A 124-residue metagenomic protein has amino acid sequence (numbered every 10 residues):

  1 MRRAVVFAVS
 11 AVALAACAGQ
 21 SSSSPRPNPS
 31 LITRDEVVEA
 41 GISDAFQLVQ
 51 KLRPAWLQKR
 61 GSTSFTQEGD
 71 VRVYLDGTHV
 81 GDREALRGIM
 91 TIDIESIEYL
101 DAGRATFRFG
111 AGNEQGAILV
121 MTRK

Functional and structural regions predicted by a protein language model:
M1-F7: Bacterial N-terminal signal peptides that target proteins for export
A11-I32: Bacterial Sec signal peptide processing site at the extreme N-terminus
P27, L52, T66-D70, I92-E95 (+1 more regions): Extracytoplasmic
N28-F46, Y74-T78, R83-E84, T122: Short, polar/charged loop or turn motifs at beta-strand boundaries
E36-S64: Post-signal-peptide N-terminal segment of Sec-exported extracytoplasmic proteins
I42-Q50, R83, T91-I94, A117: Extracytoplasmic/secreted envelope proteins and their assembly/folding machinery, especially bacterial periplasmic
F65-G103: Periplasmic plug
I94-K124: A beta-strand signature from Gram-negative outer-membrane beta-barrel systems, especially the internal plug domain
